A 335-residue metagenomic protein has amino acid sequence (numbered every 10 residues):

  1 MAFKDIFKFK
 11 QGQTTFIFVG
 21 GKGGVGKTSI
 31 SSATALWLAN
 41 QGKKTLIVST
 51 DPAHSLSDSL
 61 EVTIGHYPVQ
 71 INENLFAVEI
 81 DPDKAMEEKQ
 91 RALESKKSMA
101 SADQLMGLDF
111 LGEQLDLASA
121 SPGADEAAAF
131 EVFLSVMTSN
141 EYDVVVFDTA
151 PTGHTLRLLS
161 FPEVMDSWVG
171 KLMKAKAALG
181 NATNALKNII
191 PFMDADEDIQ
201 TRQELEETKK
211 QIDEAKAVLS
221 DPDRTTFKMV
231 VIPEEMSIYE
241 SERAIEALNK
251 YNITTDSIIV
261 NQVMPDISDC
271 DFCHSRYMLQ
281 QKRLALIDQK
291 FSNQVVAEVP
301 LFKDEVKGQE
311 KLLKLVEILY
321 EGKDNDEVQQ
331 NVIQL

Functional and structural regions predicted by a protein language model:
M1-I17, K22-V25, I30, T34-E206: Nucleotide-state-sensitive switch-loop elements of NTP-binding domains
M1-Q11, D213-L335: C-terminal lobe/tail of nucleotide-utilizing enzymes
S29-S32, G123, A127-F130, D166 (+6 more regions): Amphipathic alpha-helical transducer elements in NTP-driven molecular machines
Q104-L105, P191, I212-D213, L219-S220: Short, flexible segments with low predicted structural confidence
